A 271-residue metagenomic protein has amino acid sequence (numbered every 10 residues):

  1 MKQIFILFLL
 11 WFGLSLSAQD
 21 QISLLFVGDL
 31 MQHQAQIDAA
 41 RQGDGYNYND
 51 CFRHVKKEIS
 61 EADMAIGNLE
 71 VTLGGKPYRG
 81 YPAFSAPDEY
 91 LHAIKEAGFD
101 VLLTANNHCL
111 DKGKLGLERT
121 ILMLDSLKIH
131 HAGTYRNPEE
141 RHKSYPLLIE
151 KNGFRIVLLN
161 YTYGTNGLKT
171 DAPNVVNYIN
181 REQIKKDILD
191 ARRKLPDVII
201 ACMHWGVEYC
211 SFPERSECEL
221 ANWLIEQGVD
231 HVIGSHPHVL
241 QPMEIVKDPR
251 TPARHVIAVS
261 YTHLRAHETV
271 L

Functional and structural regions predicted by a protein language model:
I4-G13: Sec-dependent N-terminal signal peptides
Q19-R265, L271: Acidic, metal/ion-coordinating pockets
